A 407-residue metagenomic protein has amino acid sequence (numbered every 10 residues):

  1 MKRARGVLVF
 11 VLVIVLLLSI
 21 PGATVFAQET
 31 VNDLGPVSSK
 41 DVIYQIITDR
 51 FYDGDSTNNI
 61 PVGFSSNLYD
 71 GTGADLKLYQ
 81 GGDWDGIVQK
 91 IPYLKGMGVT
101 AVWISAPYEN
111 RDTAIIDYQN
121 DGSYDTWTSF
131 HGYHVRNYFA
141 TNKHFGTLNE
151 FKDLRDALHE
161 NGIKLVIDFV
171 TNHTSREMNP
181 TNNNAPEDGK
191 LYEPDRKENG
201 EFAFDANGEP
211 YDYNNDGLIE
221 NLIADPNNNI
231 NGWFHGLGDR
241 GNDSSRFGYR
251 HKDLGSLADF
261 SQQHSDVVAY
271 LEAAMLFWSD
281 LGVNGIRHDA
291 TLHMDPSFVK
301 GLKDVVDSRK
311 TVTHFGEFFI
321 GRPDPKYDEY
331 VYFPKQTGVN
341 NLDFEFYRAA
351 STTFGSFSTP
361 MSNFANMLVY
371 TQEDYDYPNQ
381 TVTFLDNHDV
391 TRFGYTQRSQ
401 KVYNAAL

Functional and structural regions predicted by a protein language model:
M1-V11: Bacterial N-terminal signal peptides that target proteins for export
L17-V31: Sec-dependent signal peptide cleavage junction
A27-K164, N172, N179-N182, H251 (+1 more regions): N-terminal structural segment of carbohydrate-active enzymes
G35, I60-S66, N110-G132, T171-S244 (+1 more regions): Aromatic- and acidic-residue-enriched segments that line the glycan-binding/catalytic groove of carbohydrate-active
G35-K40, K95-G98, W103, H131 (+11 more regions): Extracellular/periplasmic catalytic domains that process cell-envelope and extracellular macromolecules
D70-D85, G132-L148, D253-V268, V283-H293 (+2 more regions): The substrate-binding groove and active-site-proximal loops of carbohydrate-active enzymes, especially glycoside
G81-Y93, H264-D280, S399-L407: Short, acidic/polar
R155-H159, I163, H173, D188 (+5 more regions): Active-site-proximal helices and loops of the catalytic beta/alpha 8
